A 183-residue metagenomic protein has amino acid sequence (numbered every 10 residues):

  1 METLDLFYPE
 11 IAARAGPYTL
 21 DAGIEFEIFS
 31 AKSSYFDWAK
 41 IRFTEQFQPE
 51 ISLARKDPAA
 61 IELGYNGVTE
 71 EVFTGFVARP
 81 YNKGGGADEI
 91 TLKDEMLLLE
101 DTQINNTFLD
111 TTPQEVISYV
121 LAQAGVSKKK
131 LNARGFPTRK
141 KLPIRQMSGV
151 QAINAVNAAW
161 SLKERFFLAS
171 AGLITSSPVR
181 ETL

Functional and structural regions predicted by a protein language model:
M1-L98: Assembly/oligomerization scaffold segments
E2, A87, D94-M96, K130-L183: Short beta-strand-centered interaction patches in the first periplasmic/extracellular domains of large envelope
A22-I24, S30-K32, Q103, T112 (+1 more regions): Solvent-exposed, flexible loop/coil residues
T74, Q114-S118, V150-N154: Extracytoplasmic/secreted envelope proteins and their assembly/folding machinery, especially bacterial periplasmic
A78, L121, I153-N157: Short, well-ordered alpha-helical packing segments
P80-G86, T112-K130: Glycine-rich, acidic and aromatic/proline-enriched surface loops and short helix-turn segments that act as binding
T102-D110, R139-P143: Second-shell loop/turn segments in exported
T111-T112, M147: A generic structural signal for alpha-helix starts
